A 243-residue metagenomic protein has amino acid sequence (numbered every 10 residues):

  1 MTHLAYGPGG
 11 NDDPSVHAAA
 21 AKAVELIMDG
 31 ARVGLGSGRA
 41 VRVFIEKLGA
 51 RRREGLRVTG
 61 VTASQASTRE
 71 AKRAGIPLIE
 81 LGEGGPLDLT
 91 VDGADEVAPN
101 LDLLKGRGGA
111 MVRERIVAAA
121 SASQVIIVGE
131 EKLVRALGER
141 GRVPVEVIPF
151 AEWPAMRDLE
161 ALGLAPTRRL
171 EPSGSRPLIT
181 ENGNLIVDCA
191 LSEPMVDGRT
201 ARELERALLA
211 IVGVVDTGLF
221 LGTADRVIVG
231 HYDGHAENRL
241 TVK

Functional and structural regions predicted by a protein language model:
M1-L89: N-terminal glycine-/serine-/threonine-rich phosphate-binding loop
T2-P14, Q65-K243: Conserved phosphate- and dinucleotide-binding cores of soluble alpha/beta proteins, encompassing both enzyme active
